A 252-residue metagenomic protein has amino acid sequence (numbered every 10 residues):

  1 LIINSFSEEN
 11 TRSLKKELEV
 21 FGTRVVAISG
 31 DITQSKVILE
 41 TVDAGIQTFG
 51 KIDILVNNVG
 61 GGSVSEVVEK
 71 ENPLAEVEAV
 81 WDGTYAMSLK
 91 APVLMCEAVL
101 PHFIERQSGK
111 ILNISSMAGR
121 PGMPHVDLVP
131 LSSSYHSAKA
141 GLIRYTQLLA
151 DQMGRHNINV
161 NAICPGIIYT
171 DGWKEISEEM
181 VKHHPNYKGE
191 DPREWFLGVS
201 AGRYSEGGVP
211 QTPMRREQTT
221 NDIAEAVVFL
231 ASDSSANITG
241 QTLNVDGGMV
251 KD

Functional and structural regions predicted by a protein language model:
L1-S13: Conserved glycine-rich Rossmann-like NAD(P)H-binding loop of the short-chain dehydrogenase/reductase
E66-Y85, L131, G208: Substrate-binding pocket helix/loop in short-chain dehydrogenase/reductase
C96-E97, Q147: A short, exposed helix-loop element centered on a Lys and neighboring polar residues
P101, D151-Q152, A236: Alpha-helical segment proximal to the catalytic Tyr-Lys
L112-R155, G166-Y169: Catalytic loop of short-chain dehydrogenase/reductase
P121, P210, M214-R216, A226-F229 (+1 more regions): Short C-terminal tail/terminal secondary-structure segment of NAD(P)H-dependent dehydrogenase/reductase domains
G154, N159, I238-G240: Short, small/polar-rich loop/turn modules that mediate ligand/substrate recognition or access, typified
